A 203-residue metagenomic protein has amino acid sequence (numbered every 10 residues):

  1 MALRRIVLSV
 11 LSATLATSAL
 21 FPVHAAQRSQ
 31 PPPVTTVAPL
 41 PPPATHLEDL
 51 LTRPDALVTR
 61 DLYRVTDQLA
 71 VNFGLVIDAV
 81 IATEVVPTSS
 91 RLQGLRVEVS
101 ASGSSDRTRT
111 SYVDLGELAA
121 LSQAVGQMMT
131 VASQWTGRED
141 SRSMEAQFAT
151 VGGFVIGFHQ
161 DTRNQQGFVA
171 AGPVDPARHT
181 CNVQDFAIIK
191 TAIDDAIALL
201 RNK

Functional and structural regions predicted by a protein language model:
M1-L11: Bacterial N-terminal signal peptides that target proteins for export
R4, S18-F21: Short stretches within intrinsically disordered, low-complexity N-terminal or propeptide regions
S9-A19: Bacterial N-terminal signal peptides
F21-K203: Positively charged, low-complexity terminal tracts and the immediately adjacent first secondary-structure elements
